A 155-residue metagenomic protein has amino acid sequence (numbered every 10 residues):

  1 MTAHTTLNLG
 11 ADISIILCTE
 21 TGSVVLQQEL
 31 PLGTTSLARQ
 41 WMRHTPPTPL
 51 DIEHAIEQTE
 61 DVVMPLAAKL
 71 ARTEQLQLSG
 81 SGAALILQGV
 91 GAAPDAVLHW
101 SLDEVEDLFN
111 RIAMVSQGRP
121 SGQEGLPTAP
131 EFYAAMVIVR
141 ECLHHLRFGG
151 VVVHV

Functional and structural regions predicted by a protein language model:
M1-H4, L26-V155: Helical "lid/coupling" subdomains associated with nucleotide-phosphate turnover
T6-G10: Conserved catalytic-loop position in the HRD/HxD motif
D12-S14, A83-A84: Loop/turn residues immediately N-terminal
S14-E20: Short beta-strand scaffold segments in enzyme catalytic cores
G22-V24: Residue-level signal for glycine
